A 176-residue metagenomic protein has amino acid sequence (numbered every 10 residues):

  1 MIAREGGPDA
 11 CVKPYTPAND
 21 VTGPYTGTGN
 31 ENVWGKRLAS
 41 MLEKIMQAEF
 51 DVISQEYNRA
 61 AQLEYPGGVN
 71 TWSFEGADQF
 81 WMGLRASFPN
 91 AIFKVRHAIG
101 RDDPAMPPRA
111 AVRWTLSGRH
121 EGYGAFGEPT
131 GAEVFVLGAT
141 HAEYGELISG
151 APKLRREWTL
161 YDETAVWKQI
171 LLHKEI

Functional and structural regions predicted by a protein language model:
M1-V12, P107, A111, E133-E175: Short beta-strand edge/turn micro-motifs at domain boundaries
I2-Q55, R59: Short, low-complexity N-terminal intrinsically disordered segments enriched in polar/charged residues
N30, E175-I176: Alpha-helical membrane-targeting segments
N30, W34, S73, G131-A132: Residue-level preference for long, well-ordered alpha-helices that form the structural scaffold of enzyme catalytic
R37, M41, F80, G138-T140: Alpha-helical packing segments of well-folded alpha/beta enzyme cores
K44, E49-H120: A solvent-exposed, acidic/Ser-Thr-rich amphipathic alpha-helical stretch
A86, T130-V134: Short, solvent-exposed secondary-structure boundary motifs
G122-G131: Short, surface-exposed loop/helix-turn segments at secondary-structure junctions that function as lids/hinges flanking
